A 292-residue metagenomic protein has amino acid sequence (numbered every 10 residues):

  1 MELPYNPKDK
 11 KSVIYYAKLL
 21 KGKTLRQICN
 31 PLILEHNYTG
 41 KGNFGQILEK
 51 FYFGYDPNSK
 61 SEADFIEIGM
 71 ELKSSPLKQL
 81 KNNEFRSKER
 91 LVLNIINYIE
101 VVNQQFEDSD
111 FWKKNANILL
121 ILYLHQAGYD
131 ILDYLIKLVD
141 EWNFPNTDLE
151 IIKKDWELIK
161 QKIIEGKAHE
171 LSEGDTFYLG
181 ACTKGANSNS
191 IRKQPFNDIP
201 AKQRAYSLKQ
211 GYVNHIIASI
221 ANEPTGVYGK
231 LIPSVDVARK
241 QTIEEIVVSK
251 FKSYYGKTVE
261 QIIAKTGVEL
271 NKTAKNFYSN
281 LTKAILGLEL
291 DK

Functional and structural regions predicted by a protein language model:
M1-I66, E71-K292: Nucleic-acid endonuclease domains
